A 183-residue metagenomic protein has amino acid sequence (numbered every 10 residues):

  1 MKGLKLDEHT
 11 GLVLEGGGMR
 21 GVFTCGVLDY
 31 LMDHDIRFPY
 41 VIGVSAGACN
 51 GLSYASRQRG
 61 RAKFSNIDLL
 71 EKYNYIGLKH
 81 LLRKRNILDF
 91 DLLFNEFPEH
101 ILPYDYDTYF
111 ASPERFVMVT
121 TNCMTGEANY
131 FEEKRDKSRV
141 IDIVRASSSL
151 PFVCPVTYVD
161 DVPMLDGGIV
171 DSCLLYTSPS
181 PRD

Functional and structural regions predicted by a protein language model:
M1-H9, C123: Small-residue-rich anion-binding loops in enzyme active sites
L6-H100, E132-A146: Patatin-like phospholipase
G17, G47, M118, P163-D171 (+1 more regions): Short, conserved catalytic/metal-binding motifs centered on acidic residues
I76, N95, A128, S138 (+3 more regions): Alpha/beta catalytic cores of group-transfer enzymes, especially the acyltransferase/condensing modules of polyketide
I101-R115: A short alpha-helix-loop-beta-strand transition element characteristic of N-terminal alpha/beta dinucleotide-binding
E114-E127: Internal, conserved structured core segments that host functional sites
K134, D142-L175: ATP/pyrophosphate-binding catalytic subdomain of soluble kinases
Y176-D183: Conserved small/polar residues in nucleotide/adenosyl-binding loops
